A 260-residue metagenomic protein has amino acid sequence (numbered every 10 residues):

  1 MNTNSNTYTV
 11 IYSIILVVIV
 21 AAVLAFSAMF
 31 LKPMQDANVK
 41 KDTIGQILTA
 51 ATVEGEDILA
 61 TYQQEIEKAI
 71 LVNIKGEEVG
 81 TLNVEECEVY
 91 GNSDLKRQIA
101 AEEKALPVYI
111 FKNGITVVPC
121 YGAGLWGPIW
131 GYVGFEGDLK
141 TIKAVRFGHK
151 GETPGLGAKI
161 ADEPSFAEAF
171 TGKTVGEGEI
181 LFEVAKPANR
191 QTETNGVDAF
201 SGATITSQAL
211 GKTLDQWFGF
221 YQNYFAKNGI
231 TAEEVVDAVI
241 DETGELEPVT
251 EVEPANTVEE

Functional and structural regions predicted by a protein language model:
N2-E260: Flexible, solvent-exposed loop/hinge segments and secondary-structure transition points
